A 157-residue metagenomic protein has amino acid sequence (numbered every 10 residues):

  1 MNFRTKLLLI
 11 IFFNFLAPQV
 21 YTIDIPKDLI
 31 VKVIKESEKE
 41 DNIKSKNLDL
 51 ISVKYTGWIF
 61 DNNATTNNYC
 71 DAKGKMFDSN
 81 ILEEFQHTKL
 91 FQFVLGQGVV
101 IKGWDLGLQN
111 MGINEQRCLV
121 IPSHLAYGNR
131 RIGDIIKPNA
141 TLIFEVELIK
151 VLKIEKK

Functional and structural regions predicted by a protein language model:
N2-K157: Cross-family detector of peptidyl-prolyl cis-trans isomerase
